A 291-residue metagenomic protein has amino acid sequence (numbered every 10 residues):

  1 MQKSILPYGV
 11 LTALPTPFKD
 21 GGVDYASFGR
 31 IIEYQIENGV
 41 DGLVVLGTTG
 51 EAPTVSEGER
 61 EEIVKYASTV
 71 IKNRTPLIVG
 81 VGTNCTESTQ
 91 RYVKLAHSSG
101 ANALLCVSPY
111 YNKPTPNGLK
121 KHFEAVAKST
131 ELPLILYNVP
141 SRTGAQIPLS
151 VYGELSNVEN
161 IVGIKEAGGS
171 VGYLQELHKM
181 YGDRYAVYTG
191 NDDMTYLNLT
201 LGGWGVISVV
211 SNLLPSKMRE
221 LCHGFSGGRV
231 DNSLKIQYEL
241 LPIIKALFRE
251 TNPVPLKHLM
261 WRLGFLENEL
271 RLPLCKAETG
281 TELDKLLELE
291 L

Functional and structural regions predicted by a protein language model:
Q2-T12, T16-Q146: Active-site beta->alpha loop and helix N-cap motifs at the rims of alpha/beta catalytic domains
G9-P15, Y34, N38-V40, T200 (+1 more regions): C-terminal alpha-helical cap/extension of soluble enzyme domains
T12, T16, V45, G50-P53 (+6 more regions): Short, flexible micro-motifs
F28, R60, V64, T89 (+5 more regions): A general structural signal for well-ordered alpha-helical segments in protein cores
V70-I71, V126-T130, L155-S156, M180-Y181 (+1 more regions): Alpha-helix C-terminal capping segments
K128-S129, R142-F248: Catalytic alpha/beta core domains of metabolic enzymes, predominantly
N138, N160-I161, R271-L272: Glycine-rich phosphate-binding "P-loop"
